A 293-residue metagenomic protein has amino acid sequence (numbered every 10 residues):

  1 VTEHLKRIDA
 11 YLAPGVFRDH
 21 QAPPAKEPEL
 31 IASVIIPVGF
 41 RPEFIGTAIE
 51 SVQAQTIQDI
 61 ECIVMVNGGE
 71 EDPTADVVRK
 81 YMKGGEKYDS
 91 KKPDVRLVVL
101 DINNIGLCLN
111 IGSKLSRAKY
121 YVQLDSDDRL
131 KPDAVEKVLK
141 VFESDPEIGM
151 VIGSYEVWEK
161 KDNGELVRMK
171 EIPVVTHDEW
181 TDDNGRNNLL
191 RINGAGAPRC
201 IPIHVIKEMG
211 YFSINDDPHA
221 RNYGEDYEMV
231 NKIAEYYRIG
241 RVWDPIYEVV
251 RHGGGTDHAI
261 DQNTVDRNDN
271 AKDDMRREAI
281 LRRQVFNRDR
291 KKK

Functional and structural regions predicted by a protein language model:
V1-S51: N-proximal low-complexity "stem/linker" segments adjacent to membrane-targeting elements
Q53-V99: Acidic donor-binding segment of Leloir-type glycosyltransferases
L100-S116: Glycine-rich, basic loop-to-helix element that forms the pyrophosphate-binding segment of sugar-nucleotide handling
Y121: Short aromatic/hydrophobic "clamp" motif used to bind/position activated sugar donors
D133-E171: Conserved donor NDP-sugar-binding/catalytic core segment of glycosyltransferases
S154, G240-I246: Catalytic beta-strand/loop signature of glycosyltransferases that borders the donor
K170-R191: Short, flexible, basic/aromatic active-site loop/helix in glycosyltransferases
H219-M229: Acidic donor-binding loop at a coil-to-helix junction in glycosyltransferase catalytic cores that engages
